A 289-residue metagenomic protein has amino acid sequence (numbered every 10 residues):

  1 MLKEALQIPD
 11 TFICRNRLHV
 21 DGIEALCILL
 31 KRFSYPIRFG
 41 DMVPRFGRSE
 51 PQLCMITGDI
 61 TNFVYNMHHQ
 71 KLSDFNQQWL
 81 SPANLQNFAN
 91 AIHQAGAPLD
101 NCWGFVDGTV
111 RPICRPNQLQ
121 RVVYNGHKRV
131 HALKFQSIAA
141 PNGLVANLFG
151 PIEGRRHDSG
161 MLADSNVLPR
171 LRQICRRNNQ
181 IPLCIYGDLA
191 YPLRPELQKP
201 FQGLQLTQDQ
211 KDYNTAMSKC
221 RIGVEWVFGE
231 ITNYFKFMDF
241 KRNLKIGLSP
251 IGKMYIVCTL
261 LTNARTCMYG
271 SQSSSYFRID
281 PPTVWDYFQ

Functional and structural regions predicted by a protein language model:
M1-D21, K199, S271-S274, R278: Basic, low-complexity segments
M1-L2, I28, F88: A structural signal for short hydrophobic/aromatic patches embedded in well-ordered alpha helices
K3, L30, A163: A cross-family signal for key residues in well-ordered alpha-helices that form functional helical elements
R15-V20, L29, P44, R48: Short coil/turn segments at secondary-structure boundaries
V20-E24, P250-K253: Short, conserved alpha-helical segments within structured domains
G22-Y35: Short, amphipathic alpha-helical "recognition" segments used to contact nucleic acids or chromatin
R38-Q289: Short, well-ordered secondary-structure "scaffold" segments embedded in the functional core of diverse domains
